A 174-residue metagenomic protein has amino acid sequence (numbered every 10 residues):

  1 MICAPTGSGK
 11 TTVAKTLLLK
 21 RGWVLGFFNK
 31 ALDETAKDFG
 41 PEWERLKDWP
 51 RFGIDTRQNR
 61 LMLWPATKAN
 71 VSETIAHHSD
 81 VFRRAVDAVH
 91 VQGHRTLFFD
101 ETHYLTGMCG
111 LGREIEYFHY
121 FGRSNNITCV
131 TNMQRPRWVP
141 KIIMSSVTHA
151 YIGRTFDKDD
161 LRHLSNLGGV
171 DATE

Functional and structural regions predicted by a protein language model:
M1-L19, S72-A172: Conserved P-loop NTPase motor cores
S8-W49: Walker A/P-loop NTP-binding active-site region of P-loop NTPases, recognizing the glycine-rich GxxxxGKT/S
R21-G22, R57-R60, V147-T148: Short, well-ordered alpha-helix to beta-strand connector turns
V24-L25, R60-M62, T96: Structural motif
F28, K47, A66-T67, R154: Residues at the C-termini of beta-strands that transition into short coil/loop
D33-G40, I54-T56, P140-S145: Short loop/helix-cap segments at secondary-structure boundaries that form the rim of catalytic
F52-T56, V89-Q92: Short glycine/proline-enriched loop/turn "hinge" motifs that connect secondary-structure elements and lie
G53-H77: Conserved P-loop NTPase mechanochemical-coupling segment
